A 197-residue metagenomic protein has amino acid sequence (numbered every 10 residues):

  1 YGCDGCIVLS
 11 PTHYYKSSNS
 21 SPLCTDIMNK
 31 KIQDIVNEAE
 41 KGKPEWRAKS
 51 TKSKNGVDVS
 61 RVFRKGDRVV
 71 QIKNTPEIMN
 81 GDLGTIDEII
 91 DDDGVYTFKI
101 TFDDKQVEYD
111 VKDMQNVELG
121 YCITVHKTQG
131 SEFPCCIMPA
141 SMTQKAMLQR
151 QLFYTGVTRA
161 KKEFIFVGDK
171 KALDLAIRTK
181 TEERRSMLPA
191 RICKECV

Functional and structural regions predicted by a protein language model:
Y1-N80: Conserved helicase/translocase motor-coupling segment
S10, N19, V70-K73, N80-V197: C-terminal accessory regions
